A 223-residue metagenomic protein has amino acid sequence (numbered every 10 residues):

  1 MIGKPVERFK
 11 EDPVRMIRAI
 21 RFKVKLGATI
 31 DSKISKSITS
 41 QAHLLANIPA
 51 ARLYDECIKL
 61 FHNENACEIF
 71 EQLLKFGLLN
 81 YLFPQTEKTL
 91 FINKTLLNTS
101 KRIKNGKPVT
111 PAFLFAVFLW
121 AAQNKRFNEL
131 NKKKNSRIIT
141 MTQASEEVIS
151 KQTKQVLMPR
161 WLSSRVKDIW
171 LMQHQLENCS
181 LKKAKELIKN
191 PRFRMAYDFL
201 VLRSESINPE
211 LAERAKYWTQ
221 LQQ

Functional and structural regions predicted by a protein language model:
M1-L130: Glycine- and charge-enriched loop/helix tracts that form the active or gating conduit in phosphate/cation-handling
Q72-Q223: C-terminal subdomains that position terminal phosphate/3'-OH groups for nucleotidyl transfer/ligation, primarily on
